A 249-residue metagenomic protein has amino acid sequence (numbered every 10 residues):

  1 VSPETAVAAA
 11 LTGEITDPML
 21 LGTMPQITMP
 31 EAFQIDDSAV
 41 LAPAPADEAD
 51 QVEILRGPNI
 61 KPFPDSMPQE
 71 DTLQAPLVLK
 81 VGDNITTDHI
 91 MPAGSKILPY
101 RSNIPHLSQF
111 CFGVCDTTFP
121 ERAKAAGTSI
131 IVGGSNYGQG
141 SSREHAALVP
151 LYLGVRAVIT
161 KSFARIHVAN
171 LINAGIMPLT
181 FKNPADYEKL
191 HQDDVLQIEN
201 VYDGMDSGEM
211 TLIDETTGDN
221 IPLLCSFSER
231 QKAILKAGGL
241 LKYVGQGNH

Functional and structural regions predicted by a protein language model:
V1-H249: Fe-S-dependent hydro-lyases/dehydratases of central metabolism
